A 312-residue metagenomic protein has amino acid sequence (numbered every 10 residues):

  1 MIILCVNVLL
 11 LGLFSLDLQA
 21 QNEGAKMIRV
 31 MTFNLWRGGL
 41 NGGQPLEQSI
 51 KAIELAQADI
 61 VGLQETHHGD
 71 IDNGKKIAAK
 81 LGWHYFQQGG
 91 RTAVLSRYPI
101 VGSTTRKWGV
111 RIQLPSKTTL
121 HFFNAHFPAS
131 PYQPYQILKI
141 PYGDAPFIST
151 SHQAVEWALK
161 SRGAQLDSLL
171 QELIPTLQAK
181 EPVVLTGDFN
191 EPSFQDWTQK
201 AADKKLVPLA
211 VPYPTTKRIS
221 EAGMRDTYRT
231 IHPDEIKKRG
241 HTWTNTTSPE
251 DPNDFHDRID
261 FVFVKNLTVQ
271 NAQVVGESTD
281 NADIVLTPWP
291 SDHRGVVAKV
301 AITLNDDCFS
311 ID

Functional and structural regions predicted by a protein language model:
I2-V6, L13-A79, T119-L120, A301-D312: N-terminal, active-site-proximal structural segment of metallo-dependent hydrolase catalytic domains
I28-L35, S49-D70, F122-N124, V155-K200 (+4 more regions): Active-site beta-strand/loop signature of hydrolases that rely on acidic residues for catalysis
G39-L46, H67-I71, Q88, L159-L166 (+3 more regions): Solvent-exposed, acidic/flexible segments
G42-S49, A79, K107-W108, D167 (+2 more regions): N-terminal post-signal-peptidase region of extra-cytosolic proteins
L63-P141, V275: Structured beta-strand-rich core segments of catalytic domains in phosphoester-bond hydrolases
T104-K107, R111-L114, I174-V183, E191-D312: Metal-dependent phosphoester-hydrolase catalytic domains
Y135-L159: A solvent-exposed, charged loop/short amphipathic helix patch at secondary-structure junctions
